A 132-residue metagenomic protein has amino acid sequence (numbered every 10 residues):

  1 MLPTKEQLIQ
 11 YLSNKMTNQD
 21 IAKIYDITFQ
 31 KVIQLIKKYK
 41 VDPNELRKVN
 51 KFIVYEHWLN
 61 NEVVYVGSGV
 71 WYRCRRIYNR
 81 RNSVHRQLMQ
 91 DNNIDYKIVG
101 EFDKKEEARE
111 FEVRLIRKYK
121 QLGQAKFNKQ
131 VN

Functional and structural regions predicted by a protein language model:
M1, E45-L46: Short helix-capping and inter-helix turn/linker motifs at the boundaries of alpha-helical repeat units
M1-M16: Short, amphipathic alpha-helical "recognition" segments used to contact nucleic acids or chromatin
D20-Y25: Short alpha-helical "recognition helix" segments of helix-turn-helix
K31: Residues in the helix-turn-helix
Q34: Base-recognition residues in the alpha-helical recognition helix of bacterial helix-turn-helix
K37-K40, R47-N132: Structure-specific nucleic-acid interaction/processing domains
